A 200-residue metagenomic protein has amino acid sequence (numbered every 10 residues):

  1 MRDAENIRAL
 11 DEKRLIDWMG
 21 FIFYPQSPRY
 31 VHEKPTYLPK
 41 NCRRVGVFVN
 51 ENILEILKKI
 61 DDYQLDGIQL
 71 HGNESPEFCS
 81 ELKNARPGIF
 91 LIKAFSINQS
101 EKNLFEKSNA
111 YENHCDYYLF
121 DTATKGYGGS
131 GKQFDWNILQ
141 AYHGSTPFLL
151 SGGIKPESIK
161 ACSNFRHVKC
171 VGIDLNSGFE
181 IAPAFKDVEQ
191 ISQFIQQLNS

Functional and structural regions predicted by a protein language model:
M1-S200: Conserved N-terminal beta1-alpha1 strand-loop-helix module at the mouth
